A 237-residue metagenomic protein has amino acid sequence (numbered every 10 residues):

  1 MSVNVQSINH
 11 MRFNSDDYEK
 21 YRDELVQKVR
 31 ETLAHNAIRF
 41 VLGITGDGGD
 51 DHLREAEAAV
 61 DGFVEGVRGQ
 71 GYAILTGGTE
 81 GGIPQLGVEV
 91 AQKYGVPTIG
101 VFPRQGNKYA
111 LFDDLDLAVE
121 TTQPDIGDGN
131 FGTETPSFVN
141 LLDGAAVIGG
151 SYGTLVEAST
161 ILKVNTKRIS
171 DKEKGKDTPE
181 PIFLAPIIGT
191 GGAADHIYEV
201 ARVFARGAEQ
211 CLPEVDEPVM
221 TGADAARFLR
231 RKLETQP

Functional and structural regions predicted by a protein language model:
M1, N36, I169, A208 (+1 more regions): Short, flexible helical or helix-coil boundary motifs
S2-V29: A nucleotide-sugar donor-handling region in carbohydrate enzymes
V5-F13, A34-D51, Q70: Generic N-terminal amphipathic, Lys/Arg-enriched alpha-helix
Q27-E31, P218-T221: Short acidic low-complexity segments
V29, V60-F63, E134-F138, A225 (+1 more regions): Generic hydrophobic alpha-helical segments
N36, D50, R54-I197: Acidic/glycine-enriched connector segments
I197-P237: C-terminal functional extensions of proteins
